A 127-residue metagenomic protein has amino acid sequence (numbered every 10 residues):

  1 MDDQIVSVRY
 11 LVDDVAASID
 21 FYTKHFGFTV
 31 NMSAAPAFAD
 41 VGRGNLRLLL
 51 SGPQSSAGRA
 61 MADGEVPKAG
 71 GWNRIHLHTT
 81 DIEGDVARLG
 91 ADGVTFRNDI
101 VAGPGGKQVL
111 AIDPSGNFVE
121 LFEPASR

Functional and structural regions predicted by a protein language model:
M1-V6, T29-H78, G84-I112, E123-R127: Vicinal oxygen chelate
L11: Catalytic core of Fe(II)/2-oxoglutarate
S18-T23, L89, G116: Conserved active-site tyrosine of GNAT-family acetyltransferases
F118-L121: Short glycine-/small-residue motifs
